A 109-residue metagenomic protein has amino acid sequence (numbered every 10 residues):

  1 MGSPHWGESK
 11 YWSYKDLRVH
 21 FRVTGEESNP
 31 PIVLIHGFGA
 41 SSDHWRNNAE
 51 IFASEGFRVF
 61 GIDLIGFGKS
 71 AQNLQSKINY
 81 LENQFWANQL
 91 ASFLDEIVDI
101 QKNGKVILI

Functional and structural regions predicted by a protein language model:
M1-H5: N-terminal membrane-anchoring alpha-helices
E8-K15, R22, S54, L64-I109: Active-site loop/oxyanion-hole signature of alpha/beta-hydrolase fold enzymes
L17, V23-A71: Conserved HGGG/HGGXW glycine-rich cap/lid loop of the alpha/beta-hydrolase fold
